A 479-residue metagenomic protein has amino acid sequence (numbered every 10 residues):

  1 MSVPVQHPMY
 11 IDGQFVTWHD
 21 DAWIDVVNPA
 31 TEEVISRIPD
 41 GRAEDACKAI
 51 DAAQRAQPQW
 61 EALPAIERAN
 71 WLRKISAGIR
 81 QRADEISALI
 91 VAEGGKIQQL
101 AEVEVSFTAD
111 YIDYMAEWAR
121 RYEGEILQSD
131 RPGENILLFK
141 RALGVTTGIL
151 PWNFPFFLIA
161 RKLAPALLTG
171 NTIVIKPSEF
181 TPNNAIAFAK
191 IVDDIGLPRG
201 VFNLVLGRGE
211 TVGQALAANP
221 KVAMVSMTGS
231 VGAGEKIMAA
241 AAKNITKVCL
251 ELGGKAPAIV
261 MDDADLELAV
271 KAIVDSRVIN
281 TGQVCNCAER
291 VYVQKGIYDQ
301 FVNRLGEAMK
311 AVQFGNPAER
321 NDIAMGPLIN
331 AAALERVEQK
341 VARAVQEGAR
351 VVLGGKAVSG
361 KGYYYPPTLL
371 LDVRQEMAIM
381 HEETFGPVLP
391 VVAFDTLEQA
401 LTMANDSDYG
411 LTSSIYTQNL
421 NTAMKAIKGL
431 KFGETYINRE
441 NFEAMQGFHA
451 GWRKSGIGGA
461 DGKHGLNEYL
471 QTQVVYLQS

Functional and structural regions predicted by a protein language model:
M1-A30: Hydrophobic face of amphipathic alpha-helices that form TPR/SEL1-like repeat modules and related alpha-solenoid
T17-W18, W23-I24, D40-E44, A264: A short acidic/small-residue loop/turn micro-motif
E32, R68, I90, I112 (+9 more regions): Residue-level signal for inorganic ion chemistry
E33-R37, V222, I259, Q346 (+2 more regions): Conserved C-terminal structural/oligomerization subdomain of aldehyde/semialdehyde dehydrogenase
I35-G41, A56-A62, T147-G148, A258-M261 (+5 more regions): Short, well-ordered beta-strand elements within core beta-sheets of diverse protein domains
I35-Y122, G133: Glycine-rich loop-to-alpha-helix module at the N-terminal edge of alpha/beta enzyme cores
G124-L268, D322, F394: Rossmann-like NAD(P) dinucleotide-binding subdomain of oxidoreductase/dehydrogenase enzymes
G232-R374, I437: ALDH superfamily catalytic-core signature
